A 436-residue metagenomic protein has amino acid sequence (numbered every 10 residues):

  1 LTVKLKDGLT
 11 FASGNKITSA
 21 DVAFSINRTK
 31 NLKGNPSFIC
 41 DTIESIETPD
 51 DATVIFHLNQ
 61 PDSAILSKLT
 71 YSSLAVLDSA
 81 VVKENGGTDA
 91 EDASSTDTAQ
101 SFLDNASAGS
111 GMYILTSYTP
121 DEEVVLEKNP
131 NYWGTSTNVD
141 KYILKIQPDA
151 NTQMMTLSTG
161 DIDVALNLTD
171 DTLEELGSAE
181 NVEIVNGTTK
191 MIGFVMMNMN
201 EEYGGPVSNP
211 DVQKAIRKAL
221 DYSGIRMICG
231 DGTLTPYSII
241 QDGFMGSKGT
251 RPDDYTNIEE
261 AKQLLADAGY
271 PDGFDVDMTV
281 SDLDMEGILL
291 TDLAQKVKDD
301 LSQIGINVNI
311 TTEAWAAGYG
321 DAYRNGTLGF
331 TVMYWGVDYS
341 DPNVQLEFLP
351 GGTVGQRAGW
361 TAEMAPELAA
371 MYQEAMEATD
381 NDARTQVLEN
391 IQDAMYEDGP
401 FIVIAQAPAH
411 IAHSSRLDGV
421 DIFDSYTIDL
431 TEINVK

Functional and structural regions predicted by a protein language model:
K4, F38-A90: Surface-exposed binding/hinge segments that line and control ligand-binding clefts or catalytic entry sites
G14, D163, M278, D300-G351 (+1 more regions): Periplasmic binding protein-like
S72-T135, K141: Gly/Pro-rich hinge or "lid" segments in bacterial periplasmic/extracellular proteins
N129-E175: Ligand-site clamp/hinge motif
G204-F244, L289, M395-V403: Periplasmic-binding protein-like
K214, R226, N307-G318, E347-S414 (+1 more regions): Extracytoplasmic/peripheral linker and loop segments enriched in polar/acidic and small residues with frequent Thr/Pro
L234-A268, M285-D292: Structural transition elements
I411-K436: Long beta-strand-rich cores associated with HINT superfamily self-processing modules
